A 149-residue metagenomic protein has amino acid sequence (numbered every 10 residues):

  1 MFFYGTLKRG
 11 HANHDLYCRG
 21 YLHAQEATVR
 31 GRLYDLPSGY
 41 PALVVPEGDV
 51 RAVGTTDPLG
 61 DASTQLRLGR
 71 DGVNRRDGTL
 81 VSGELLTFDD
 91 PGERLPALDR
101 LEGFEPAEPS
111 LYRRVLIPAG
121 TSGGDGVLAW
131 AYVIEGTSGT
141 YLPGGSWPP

Functional and structural regions predicted by a protein language model:
M1-P149: Glycine-aromatic micro-motifs
